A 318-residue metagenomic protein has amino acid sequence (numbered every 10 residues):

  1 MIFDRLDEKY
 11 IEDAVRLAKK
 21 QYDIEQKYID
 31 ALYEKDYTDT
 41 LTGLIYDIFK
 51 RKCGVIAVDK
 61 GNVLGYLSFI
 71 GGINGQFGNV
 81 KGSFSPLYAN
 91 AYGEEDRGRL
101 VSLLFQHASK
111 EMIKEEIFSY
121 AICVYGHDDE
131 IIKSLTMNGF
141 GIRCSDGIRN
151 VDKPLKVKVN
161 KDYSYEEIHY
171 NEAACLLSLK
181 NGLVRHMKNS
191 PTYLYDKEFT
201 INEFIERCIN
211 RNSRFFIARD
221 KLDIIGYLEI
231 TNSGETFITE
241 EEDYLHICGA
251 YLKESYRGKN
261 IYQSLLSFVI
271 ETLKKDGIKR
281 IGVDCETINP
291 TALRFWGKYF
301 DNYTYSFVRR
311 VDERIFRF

Functional and structural regions predicted by a protein language model:
M1-L17, Y22-E25, S164-L179, V184: A short beta-loop-alpha structural element at the N-terminal edge of CoA-dependent acyl/N-acetyltransferase catalytic
Q21-L103, R219-D220, I225-A250: Conserved donor-binding loop and adjoining core beta-sheet/short helix segment in diverse acyl/aminoacyl transferases
K52, E116-I117, S213, I278: Short, high-confidence coil segments that cap the C-terminus of an alpha-helix and link into the following beta-strand
Y88-K161, K298-F300, T304-R314: Acyl-donor-binding surface of acyltransferase catalytic domains
E95-K110, G249-L252, G258-E271, K275: Conserved acetyl-CoA-binding loop-helix of GNAT-fold acetyltransferases
Y120-I122, I247, I281-C285: Conserved hydrophobic beta-strand within the GNAT/NAT acetyltransferase core sheet that lines the active-site cleft
K161-L245: Flexible, substrate/cofactor-facing loop regions flanked by secondary structure within enzyme catalytic domains
G258, L265-F318: Short hairpin/turn module used for nucleic-acid contact or packing/dimerization
